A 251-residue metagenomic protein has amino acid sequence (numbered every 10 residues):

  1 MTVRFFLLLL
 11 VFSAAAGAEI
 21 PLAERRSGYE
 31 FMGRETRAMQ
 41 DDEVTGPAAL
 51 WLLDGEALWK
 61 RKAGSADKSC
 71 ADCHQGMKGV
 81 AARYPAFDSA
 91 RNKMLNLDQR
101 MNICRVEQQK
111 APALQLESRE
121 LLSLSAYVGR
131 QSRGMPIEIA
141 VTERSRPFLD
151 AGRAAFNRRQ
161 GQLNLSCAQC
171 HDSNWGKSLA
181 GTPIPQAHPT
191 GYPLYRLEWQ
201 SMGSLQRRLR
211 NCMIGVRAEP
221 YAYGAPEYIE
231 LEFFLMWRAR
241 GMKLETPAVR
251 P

Functional and structural regions predicted by a protein language model:
T2, L7, A15-W51, P85 (+4 more regions): Post-cleavage N-terminal segment of exported redox proteins
D41-H74: N-terminal, post-signal-peptide region of Sec/Tat-exported proteins
S65-M77, L124, G152, L163-N174 (+2 more regions): The canonical Cys-X-X-Cys-His
K78-A86, L179-P185: Short cysteine/histidine-rich zinc-coordinating motifs and their immediately flanking basic loops
R130-T182: Extended amphipathic alpha-helical interaction segments
L163-N164, G176-T182, G215-A222, G241-K243: Substrate-binding/catalytic groove segments of enzymes that remodel or degrade extracellular structural polymers
I184-G191, R250: Solvent-exposed, glycine/polar-rich loop segments of beta-barrel outer-membrane systems
